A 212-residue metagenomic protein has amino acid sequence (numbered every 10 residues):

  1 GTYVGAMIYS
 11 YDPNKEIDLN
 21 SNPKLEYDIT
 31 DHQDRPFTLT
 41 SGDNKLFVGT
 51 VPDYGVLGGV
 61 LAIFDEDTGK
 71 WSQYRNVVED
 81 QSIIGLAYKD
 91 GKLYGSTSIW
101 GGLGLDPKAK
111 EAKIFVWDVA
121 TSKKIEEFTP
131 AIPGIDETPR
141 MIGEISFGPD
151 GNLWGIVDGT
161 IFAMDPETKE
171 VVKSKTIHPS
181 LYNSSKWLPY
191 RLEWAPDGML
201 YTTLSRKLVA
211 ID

Functional and structural regions predicted by a protein language model:
G1, K45-G49, L93-S96, N152-G155 (+1 more regions): Conserved beta-propeller blade signature
Y3-V4, P13, V51-D53, S98-G101 (+2 more regions): Short loop/turn segments immediately following the C-termini of beta-strands
M7-Y9, G59-A62, A112-F115, T160-F162 (+1 more regions): A short loop-to-beta-strand structural motif that recurs across blades of beta-propeller domains
D12-E16, D65-G69, D118-S122, D165-K169 (+1 more regions): Short loop/turn segments that connect beta-strands within beta-propeller blades
K15-H32, W71-Q81, S122-P139, K175-S185: Surface-exposed loop and turn segments in beta-propeller and other repeat-based domains that flank or scaffold
D31-S41, E79-K89, I135-S146, L181-D197: Repeated scaffold domains used in trafficking and secretory/extracellular systems, primarily beta-propellers
V48-G58, S96-A112: Short, conserved, GDST-rich strand-edge loop motifs in beta-rich repeat architectures
W194-D212: Blade-level signature of beta-propeller repeat domains, shared across WD40, Kelch, NHL, RCC1 and BNR/Asp-box propellers
